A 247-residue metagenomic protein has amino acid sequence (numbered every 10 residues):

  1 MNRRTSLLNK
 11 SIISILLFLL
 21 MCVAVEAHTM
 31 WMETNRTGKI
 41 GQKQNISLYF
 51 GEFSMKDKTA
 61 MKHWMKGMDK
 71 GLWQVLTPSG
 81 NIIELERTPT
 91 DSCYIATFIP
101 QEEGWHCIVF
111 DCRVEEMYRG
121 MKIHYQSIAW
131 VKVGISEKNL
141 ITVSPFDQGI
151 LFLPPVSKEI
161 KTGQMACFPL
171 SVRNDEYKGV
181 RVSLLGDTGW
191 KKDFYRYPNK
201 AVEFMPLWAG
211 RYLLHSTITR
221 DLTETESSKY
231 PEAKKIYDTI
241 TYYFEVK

Functional and structural regions predicted by a protein language model:
N2-I13: Bacterial N-terminal signal peptides that target proteins for export
S11-C22: Bacterial N-terminal signal peptides
V23-A27: Sec/Tat signal peptide C-region and signal peptidase I cleavage site
H28-K247: N-terminal soluble domains immediately following signal/targeting peptides that reside in extracytoplasmic
